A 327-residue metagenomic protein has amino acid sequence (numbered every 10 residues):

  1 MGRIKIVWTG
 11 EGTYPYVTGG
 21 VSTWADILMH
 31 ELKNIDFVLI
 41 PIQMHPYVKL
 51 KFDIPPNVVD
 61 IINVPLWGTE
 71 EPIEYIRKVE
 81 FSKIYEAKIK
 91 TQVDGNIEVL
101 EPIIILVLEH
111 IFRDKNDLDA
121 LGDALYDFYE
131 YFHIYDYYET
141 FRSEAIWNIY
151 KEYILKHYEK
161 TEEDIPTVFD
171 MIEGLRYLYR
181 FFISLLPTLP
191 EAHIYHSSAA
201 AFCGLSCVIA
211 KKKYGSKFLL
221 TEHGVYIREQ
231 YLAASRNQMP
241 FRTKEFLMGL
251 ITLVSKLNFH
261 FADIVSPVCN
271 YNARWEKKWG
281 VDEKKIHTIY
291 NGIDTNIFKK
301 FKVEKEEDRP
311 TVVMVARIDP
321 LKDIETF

Functional and structural regions predicted by a protein language model:
G2, V38-R176, F182: A conserved catalytic-core segment of Leloir-type glycosyltransferases
I6, I194, K211-N237, E245: Active-site proximal beta-strand in glycosyltransferases
T9-G12, V268, M314-I318: Short hydrophobic "strand-cap" motifs at the C-terminus of beta-strands
F182-E191, Y226, R242-V265: Membrane-proximal helix-turn-helix segments that form the acceptor-binding/catalytic region of lipid-linked
L186-G204, K213-L219: Short N-terminal targeting/anchoring amphipathic segment
Y271, G292: Carbohydrate-associated surface elements
K277, E283-K284, I293-R309: Acidic anion/phosphate-binding donor-loop and adjacent secondary structure in glycosyltransferase catalytic cores
K305-F327: Conserved donor-binding/catalytic core segment of Leloir-type glycosyltransferases
